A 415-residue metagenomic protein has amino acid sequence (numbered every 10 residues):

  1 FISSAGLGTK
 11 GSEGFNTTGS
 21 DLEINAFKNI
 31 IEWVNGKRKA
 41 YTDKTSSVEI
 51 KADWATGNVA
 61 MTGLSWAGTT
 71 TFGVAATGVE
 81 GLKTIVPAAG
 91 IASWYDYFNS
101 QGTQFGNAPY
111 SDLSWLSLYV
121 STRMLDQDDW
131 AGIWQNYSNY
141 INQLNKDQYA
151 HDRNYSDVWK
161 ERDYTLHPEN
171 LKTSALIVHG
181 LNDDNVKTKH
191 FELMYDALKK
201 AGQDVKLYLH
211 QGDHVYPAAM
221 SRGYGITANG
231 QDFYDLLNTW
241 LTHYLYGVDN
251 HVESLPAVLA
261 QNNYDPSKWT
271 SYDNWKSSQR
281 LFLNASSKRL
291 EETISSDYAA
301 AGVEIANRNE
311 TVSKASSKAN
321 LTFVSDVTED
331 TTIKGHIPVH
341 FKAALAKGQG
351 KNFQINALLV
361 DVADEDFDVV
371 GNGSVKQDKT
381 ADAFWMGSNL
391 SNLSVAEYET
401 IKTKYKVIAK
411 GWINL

Functional and structural regions predicted by a protein language model:
F1-A52, T56-G57, S221: Cap/lid segment of the alpha/beta-hydrolase catalytic domain
A5-T9, I91, Q211-D213: Short beta-to-alpha linker loops that shape the active-site pocket of alpha/beta-hydrolase fold enzymes
I24, G36, A40-W54, T62-L64 (+2 more regions): Accessory cap/linker subdomain of secreted extracellular hydrolases
L171, I177-H179, D183: Short beta-strand/loop motif that positions the catalytic acidic residue of the alpha/beta-hydrolase fold
D184-E192: Conserved alpha/beta-hydrolase "acid-adjacent" motif
L198-P217: Catalytic histidine neighborhood in serine/cysteine hydrolases with alpha/beta-hydrolase-type architecture
A228-S254: Catalytic active-site module of serine/aspartate enzymes centered on a nucleophile-bearing elbow/loop
N250-L415: Glycine/threonine-rich phosphate-binding loop and adjacent beta-strand/alpha-helix elements that clamp
